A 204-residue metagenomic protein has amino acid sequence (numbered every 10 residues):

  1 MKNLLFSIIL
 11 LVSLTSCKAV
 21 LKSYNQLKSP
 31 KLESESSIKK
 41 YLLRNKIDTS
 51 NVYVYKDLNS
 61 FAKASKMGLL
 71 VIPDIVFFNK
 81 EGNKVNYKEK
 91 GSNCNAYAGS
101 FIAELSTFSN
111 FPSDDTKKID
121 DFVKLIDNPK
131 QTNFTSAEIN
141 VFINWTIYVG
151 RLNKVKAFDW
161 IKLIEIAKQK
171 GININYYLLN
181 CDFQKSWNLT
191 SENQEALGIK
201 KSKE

Functional and structural regions predicted by a protein language model:
L4-L14: Sec-dependent N-terminal signal peptides
C17-E138: Non-globular targeting/processing and membrane-anchoring segments
Y24-L27, R151-A157, S186-L197: Short, flexible/disordered intra-domain loops and linkers
T49-D57, G171-E204: Thiol-based oxidoreductase modules, predominantly thioredoxin-like and allied folds used for disulfide exchange
P112, V149-N153, I199-S202: Short, structured coil/loop segments at alpha-helix boundaries
D127-I164, Y176-Y177: Short active-site neighborhood of thiol/selenol oxidoreductases, capturing the structured segment around
